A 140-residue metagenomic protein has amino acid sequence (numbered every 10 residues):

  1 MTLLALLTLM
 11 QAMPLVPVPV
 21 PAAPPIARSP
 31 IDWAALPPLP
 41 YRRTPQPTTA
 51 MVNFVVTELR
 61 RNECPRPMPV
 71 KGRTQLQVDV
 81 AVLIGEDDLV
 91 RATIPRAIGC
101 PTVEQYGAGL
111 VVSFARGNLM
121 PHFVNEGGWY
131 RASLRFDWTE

Functional and structural regions predicted by a protein language model:
T2, Q11-E140: Charge-biased low-complexity segments
L6-T8: Intrinsically disordered, low-complexity protein-interaction/activation regions
